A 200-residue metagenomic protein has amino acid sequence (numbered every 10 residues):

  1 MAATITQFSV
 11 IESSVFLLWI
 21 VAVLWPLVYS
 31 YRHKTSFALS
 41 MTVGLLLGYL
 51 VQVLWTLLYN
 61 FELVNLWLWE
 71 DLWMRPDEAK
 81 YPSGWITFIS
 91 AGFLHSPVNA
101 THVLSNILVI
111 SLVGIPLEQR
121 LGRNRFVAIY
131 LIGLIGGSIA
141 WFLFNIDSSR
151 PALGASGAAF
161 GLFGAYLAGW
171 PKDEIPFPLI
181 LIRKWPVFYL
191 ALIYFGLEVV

Functional and structural regions predicted by a protein language model:
A2-V200: A detector for small-residue-rich transmembrane helices and their helix-helix packing motifs
